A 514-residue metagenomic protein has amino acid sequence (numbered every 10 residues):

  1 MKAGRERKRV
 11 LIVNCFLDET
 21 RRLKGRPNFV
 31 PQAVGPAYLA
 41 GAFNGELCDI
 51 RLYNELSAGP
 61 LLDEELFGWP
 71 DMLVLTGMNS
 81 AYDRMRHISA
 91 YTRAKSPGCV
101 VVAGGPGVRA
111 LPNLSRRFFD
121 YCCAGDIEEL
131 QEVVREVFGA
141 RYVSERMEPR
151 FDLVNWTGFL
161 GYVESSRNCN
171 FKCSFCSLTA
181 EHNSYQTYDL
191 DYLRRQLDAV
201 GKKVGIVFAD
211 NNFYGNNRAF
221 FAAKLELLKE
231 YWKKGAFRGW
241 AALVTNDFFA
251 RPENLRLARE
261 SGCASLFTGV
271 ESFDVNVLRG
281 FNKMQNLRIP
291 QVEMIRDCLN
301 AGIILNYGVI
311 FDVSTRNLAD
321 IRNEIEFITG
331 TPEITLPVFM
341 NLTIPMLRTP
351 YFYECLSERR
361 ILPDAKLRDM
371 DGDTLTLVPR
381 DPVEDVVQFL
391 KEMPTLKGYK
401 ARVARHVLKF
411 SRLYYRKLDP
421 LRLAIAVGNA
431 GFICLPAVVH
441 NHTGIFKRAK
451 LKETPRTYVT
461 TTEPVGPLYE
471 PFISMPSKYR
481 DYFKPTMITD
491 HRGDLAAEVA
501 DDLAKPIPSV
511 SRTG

Functional and structural regions predicted by a protein language model:
K2-G201, I206: Acidic, low-complexity intrinsically disordered segments
K2-I12, K24, G45-L52, E65-M72 (+3 more regions): Radical SAM enzyme core and accessory elements
L17-R22, A110-P112, N216-R218, N276 (+4 more regions): Flexible glycine/acidic-rich beta-alpha junction loops that bind and position SAM and/or redox cofactors in anaerobic
A42-D49, S261, M294-L305, T331-I334 (+2 more regions): A structural motif corresponding to the C-terminal end of an alpha-helix and its immediate exit/capping segment
P112-R117, T315-G330: Catalytic cores of alpha/beta
F118-F119, R259-S265, E333-I334: Glycine-enriched alpha-helix->loop->beta-strand junction motifs that scaffold or abut catalytic
P149-N306, F311, E326: Radical SAM [4Fe-4S] cluster-binding motif and immediate context
